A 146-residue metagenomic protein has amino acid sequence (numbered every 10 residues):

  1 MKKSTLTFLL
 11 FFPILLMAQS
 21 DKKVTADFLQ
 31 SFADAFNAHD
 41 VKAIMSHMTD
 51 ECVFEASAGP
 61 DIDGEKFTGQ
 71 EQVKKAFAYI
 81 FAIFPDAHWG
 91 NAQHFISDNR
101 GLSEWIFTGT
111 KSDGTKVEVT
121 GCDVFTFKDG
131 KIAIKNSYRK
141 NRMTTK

Functional and structural regions predicted by a protein language model:
M1-D21: Bacterial Sec-dependent N-terminal signal peptides
L16-S46, Q70: Short, low-complexity N-terminal intrinsically disordered segments enriched in polar/charged residues
S46-A92: A solvent-exposed, acidic/Ser-Thr-rich amphipathic alpha-helical stretch
V53, T115, K131-A133: Residue-level signal for well-ordered, solvent-exposed loop/turn and beta-edge residues enriched in charged/polar side
I83, T108-E118: Short, cysteine-centered beta-strand-loop-beta hairpins and adjacent loop/turn segments enriched in charged/polar
H88-W89, E104, V117-D123: Short, surface-exposed coil-to-beta transition loops
D98-F107: A short hydrophobic beta-strand element
T120-M143: Short beta-strand edge/turn micro-motifs at domain boundaries
